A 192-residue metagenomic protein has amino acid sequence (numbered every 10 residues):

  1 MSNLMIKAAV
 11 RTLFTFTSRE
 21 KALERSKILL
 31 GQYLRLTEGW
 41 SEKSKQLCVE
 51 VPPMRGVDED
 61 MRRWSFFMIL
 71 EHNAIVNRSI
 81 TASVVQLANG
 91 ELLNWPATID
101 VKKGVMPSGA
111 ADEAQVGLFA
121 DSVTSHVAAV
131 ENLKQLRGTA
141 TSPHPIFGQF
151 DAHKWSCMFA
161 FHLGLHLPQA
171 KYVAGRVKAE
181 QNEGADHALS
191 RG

Functional and structural regions predicted by a protein language model:
M1-F67, E71-G192: Aromatic-glycine hotspot motif
